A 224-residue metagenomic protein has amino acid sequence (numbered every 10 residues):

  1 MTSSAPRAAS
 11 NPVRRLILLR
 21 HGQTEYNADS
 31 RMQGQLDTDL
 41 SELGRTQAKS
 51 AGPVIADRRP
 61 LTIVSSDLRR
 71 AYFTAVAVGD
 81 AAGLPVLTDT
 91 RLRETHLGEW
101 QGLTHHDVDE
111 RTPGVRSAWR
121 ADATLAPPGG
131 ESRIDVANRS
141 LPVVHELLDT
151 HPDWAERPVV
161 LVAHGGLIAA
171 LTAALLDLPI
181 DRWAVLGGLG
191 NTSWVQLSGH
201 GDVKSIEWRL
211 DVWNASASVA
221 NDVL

Functional and structural regions predicted by a protein language model:
M1-R14, T95-D107, D149, D153-A155 (+1 more regions): Acidic, low-complexity terminal tails and accessory targeting/binding regions of phosphate-metabolizing enzymes
T2-N11, S50-R116: Phosphate-coordination/substrate-recognition cap region in phosphate-metabolizing enzymes
L16, W154-A163: Generic beta-sheet signal
I17, L87-D89, D211: General small-molecule cofactor/ligand-binding pocket signal
I17, Q23-V78, T124-L141: Loop-to-helix element that buttresses phosphate recognition and phosphoryl-transfer chemistry
G22, G165: Active-site metal-binding loops of divalent metal-dependent hydrolases
A56-R59, L147-R157: Glycine-rich phosphate-binding loop signature in dinucleotide/nucleotide-binding domains
A77, A170-A174: Active-site signature of alpha/beta-hydrolase-fold catalytic machinery across serine- and Asp/Cys-nucleophile hydrolases
